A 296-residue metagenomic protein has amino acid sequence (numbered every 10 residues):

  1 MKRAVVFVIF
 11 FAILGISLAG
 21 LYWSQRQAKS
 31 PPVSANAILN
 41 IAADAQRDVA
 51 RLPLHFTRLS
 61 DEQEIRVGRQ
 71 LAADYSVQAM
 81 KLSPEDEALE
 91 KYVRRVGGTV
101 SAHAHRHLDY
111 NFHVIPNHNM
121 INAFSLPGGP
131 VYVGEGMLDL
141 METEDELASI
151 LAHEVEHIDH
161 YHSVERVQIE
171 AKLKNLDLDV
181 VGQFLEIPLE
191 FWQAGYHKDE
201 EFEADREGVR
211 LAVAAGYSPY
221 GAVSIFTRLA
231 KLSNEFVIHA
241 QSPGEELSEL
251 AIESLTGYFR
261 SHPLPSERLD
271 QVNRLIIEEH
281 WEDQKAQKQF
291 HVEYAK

Functional and structural regions predicted by a protein language model:
K2-K296: A Zn2+-metalloprotease active-site environment signal
